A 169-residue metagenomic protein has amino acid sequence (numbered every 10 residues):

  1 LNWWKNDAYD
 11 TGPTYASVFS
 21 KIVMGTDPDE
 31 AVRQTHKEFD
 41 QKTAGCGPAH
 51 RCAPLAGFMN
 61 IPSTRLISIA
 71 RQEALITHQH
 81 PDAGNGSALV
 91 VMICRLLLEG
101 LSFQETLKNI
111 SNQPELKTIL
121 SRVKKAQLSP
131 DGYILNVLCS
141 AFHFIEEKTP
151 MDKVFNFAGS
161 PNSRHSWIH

Functional and structural regions predicted by a protein language model:
L1-H169: Structured, active/binding-site neighborhoods that engage oxygen-rich ligands
